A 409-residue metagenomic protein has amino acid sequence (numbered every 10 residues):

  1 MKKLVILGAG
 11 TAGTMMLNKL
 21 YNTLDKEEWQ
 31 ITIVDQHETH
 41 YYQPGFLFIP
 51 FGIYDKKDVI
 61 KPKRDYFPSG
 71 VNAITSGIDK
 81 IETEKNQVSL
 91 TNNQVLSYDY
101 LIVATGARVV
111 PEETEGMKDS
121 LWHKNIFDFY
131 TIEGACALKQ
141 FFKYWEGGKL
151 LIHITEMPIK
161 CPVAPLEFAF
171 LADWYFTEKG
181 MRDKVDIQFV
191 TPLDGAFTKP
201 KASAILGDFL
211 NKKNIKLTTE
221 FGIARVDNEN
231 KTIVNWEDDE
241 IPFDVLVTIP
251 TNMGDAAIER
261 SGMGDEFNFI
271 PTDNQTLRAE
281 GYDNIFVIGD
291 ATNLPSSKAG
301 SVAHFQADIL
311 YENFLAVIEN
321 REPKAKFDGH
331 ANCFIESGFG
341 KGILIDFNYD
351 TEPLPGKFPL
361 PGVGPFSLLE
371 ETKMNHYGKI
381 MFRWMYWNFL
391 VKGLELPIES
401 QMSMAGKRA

Functional and structural regions predicted by a protein language model:
M1-N72, E156-P200, Q401, A405-R408: Beta1-alpha1 glycine-rich phosphate/pyrophosphate-binding loop at the start of Rossmann-like nucleotide-binding domains
K3, V71-E167, L171-G180, V247: FAD-binding core/adjacent interface of flavoenzyme oxidoreductases
A9, N92, T105-G106, E237 (+2 more regions): Glycine-rich, N-terminal phosphate-binding loop of Rossmann-like dinucleotide-binding domains
E28-T32, V71-I81, V88, L96 (+2 more regions): A Rossmann-like FAD-binding core segment of flavoenzymes
D119-E146, E240-F305, L315-A316: FAD-site-proximal beta/loop scaffold in flavoenzymes
N268-F286, S337-K357: FAD-binding beta-loop-beta segment adjacent to the flavin cofactor pocket
I288-S337, I345-D346: A conserved FAD-binding loop/helix module that cradles the flavin
L344-A409: C-terminal auxiliary extensions adjacent to catalytic cores
